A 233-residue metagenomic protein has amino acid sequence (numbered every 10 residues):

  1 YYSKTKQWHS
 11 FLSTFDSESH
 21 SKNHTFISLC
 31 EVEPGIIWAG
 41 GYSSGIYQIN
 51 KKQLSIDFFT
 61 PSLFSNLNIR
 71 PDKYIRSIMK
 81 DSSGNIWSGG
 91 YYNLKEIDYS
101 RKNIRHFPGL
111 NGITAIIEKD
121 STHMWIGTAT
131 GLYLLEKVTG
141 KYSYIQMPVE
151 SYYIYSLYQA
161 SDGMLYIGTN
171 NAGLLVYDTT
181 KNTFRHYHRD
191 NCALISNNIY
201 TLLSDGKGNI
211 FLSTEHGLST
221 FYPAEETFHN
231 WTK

Functional and structural regions predicted by a protein language model:
Y1-K233: Carboxylate-rich, polar loop motifs that coordinate divalent cations or form catalytic acidic clusters
